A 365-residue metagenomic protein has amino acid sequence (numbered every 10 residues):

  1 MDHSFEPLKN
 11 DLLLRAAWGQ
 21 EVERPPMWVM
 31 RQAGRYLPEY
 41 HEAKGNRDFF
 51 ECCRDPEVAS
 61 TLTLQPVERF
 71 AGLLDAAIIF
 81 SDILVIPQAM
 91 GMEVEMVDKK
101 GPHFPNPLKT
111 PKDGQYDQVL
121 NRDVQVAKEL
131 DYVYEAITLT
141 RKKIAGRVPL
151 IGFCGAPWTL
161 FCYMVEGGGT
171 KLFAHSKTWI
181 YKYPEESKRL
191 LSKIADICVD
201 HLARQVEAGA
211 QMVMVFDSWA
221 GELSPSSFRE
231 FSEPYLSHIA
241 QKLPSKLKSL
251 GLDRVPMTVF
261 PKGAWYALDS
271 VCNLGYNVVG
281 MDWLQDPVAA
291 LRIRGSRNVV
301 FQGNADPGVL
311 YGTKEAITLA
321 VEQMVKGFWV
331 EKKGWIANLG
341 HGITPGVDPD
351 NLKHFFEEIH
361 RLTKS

Functional and structural regions predicted by a protein language model:
M1-M96, S237-H238, T318, V325 (+2 more regions): N-terminal basic, low-complexity leaders that serve as flexible interaction/assembly modules and, when applicable, as
D2, E68-A76, D98-A127, L243-V255 (+2 more regions): Intrinsically disordered, low-complexity coil segments
K9-L13, E39, Q115, H175 (+1 more regions): Exposed alpha-helical structural elements
L12, A16-Q32, L74-K100, A127-L172: Glycine-rich, aromatic-flanked loop segments that form ligand/cofactor-binding clefts across common enzyme folds
G45-F49, P111-Q125, I180-S187: Short glycine/proline- and acidic residue-enriched helix-loop micro-motifs that form flexible lids or anion-recognition
C53, E57, V119-L130, G263: Short gly/ser-rich anion-binding loops that grip negatively charged ligand groups
I78-D98, H103-V126, G209-R229, L339-G340: Glycine-rich, proline-tolerant flexible connector loops at the mouths of alpha/beta enzymes
E129-S365: Active-site loop segments of alpha/beta catalytic cores
